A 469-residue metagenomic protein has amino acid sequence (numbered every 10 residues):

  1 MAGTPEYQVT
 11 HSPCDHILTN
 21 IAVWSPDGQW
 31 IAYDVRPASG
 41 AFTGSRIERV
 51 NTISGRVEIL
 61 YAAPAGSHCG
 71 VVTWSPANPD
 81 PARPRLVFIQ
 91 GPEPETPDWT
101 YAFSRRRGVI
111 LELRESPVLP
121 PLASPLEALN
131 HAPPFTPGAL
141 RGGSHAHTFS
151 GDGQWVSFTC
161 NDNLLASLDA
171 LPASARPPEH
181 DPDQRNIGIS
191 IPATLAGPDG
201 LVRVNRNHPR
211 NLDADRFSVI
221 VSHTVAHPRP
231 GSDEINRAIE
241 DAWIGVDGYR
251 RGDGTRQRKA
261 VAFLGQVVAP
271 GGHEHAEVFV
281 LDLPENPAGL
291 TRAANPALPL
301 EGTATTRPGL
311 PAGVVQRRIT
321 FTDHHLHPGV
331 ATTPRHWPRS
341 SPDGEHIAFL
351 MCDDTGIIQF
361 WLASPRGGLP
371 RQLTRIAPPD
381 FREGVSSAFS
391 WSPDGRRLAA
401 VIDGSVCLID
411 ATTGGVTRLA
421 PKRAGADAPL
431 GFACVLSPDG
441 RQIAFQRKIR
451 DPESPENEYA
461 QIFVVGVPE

Functional and structural regions predicted by a protein language model:
M1-E469: Sequence signature of WD/YWTD-type beta-propeller architectures
